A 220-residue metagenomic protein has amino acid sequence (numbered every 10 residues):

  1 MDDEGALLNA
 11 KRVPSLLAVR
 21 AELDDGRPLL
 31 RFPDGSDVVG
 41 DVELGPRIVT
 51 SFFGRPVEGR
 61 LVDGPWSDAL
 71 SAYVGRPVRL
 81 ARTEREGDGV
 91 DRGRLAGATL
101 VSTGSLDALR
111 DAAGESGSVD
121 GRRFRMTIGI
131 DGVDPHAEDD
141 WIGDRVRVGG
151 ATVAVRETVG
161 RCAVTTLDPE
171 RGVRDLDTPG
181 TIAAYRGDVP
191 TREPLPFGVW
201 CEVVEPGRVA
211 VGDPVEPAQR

Functional and structural regions predicted by a protein language model:
M1-R220: Metal-cofactor-dependent catalytic cores
